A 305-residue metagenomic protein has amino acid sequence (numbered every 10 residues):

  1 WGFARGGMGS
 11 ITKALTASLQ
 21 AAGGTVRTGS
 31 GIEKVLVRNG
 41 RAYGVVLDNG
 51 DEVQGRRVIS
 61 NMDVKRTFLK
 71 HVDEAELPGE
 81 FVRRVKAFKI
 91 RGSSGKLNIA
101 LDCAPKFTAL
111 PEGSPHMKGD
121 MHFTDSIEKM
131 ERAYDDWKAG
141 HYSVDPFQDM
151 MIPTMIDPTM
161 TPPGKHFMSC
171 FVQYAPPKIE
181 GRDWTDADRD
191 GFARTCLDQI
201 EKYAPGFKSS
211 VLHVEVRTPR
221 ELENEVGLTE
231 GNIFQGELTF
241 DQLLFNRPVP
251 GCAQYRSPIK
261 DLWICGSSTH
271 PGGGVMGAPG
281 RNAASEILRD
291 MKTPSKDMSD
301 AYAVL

Functional and structural regions predicted by a protein language model:
W1-N49, R56: Helical element adjacent to the flavin cofactor pocket in flavoenzyme catalytic cores
A14, S18-A22, G31, N61 (+4 more regions): Generic, well-ordered alpha-helical scaffold segments in large soluble proteins
E33-T161: Mid-domain catalytic core of redox enzymes that form a hydrophobic substrate pocket/lid adjacent to a catalytic redox
V37-R38, R289-L305: Active-site-proximal substrate-binding core of FAD-dependent oxidoreductases
I59, I99, C170, C196 (+4 more regions): Hydrophobic, well-ordered secondary-structure elements that form the walls of internal hydrophobic environments
K65-K70, A100-D102, H122-F123, P162-Q199: Conserved FAD/dinucleotide-binding core of flavoprotein oxidoreductases
Y142-P153, G206-H270: A glycine-rich dinucleotide-binding beta-alpha-beta segment and adjacent secondary-structure elements that constitute
S267-L288: A conserved FAD-binding loop/helix module that cradles the flavin
